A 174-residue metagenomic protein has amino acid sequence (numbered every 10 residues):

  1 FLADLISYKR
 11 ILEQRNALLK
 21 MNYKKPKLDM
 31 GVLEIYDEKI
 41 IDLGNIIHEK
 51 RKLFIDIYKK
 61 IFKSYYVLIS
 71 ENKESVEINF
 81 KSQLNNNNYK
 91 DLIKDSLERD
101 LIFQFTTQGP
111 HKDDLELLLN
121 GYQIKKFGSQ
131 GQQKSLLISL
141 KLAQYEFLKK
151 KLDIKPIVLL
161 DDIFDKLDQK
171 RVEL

Functional and structural regions predicted by a protein language model:
F1-L19: Extended, charged alpha-helical "arm/stalk" segments used for dimerization and assembly in large NTPase-driven machines
D4-S7, Y58, F164: Residue-level detector of well-ordered alpha-helical segments, enriched for hydrophobic/aromatic packing positions
L18-M21, L68: Amphipathic alpha-helical interaction surfaces
K25-L159, K166-L174: Conserved NTPase motor "head" modules and their coupling/switch loops across ABC/AAA+ ATPases, GTPases, and GHKL ATPases
